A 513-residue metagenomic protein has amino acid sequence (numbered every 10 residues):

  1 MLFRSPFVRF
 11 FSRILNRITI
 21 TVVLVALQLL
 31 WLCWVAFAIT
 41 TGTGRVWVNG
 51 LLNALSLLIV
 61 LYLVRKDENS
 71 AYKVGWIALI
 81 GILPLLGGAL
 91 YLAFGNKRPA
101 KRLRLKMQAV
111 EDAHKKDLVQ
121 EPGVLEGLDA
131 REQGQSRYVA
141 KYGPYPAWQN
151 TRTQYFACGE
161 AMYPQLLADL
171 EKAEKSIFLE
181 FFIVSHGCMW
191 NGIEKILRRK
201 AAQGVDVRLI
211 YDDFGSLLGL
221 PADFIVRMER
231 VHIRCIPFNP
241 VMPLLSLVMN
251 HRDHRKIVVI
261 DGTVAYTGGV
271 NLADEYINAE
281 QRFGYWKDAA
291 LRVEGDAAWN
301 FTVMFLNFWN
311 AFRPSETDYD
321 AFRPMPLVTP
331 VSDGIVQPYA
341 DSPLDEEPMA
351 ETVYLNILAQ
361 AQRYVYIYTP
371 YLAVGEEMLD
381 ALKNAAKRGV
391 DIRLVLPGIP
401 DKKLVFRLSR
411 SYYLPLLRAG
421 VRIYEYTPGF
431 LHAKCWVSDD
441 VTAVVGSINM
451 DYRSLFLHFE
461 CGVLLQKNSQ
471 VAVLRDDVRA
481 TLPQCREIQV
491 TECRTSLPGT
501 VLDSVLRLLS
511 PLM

Functional and structural regions predicted by a protein language model:
M1-T352, N356, Q360, P400 (+6 more regions): N-terminal localization/anchoring segments of enzymes in phospholipid and broader phosphate metabolism
F182, Y371, V405: Glycine- and other small-residue-rich loops at beta-strand/loop junctions that grip anionic moieties
Y371-R393, P397, K402: Helical hairpin unit composed of two closely spaced alpha helices linked by a short loop
D380, F406-R410: Short glycine/threonine-rich loop-to-helix capping motif typified by GTGT followed within a few residues by an Asp-Pro
I423-T427: Active-site donor-binding acidic/aromatic loop of nucleotide-activated sugar and phosphosugar transferases involved
